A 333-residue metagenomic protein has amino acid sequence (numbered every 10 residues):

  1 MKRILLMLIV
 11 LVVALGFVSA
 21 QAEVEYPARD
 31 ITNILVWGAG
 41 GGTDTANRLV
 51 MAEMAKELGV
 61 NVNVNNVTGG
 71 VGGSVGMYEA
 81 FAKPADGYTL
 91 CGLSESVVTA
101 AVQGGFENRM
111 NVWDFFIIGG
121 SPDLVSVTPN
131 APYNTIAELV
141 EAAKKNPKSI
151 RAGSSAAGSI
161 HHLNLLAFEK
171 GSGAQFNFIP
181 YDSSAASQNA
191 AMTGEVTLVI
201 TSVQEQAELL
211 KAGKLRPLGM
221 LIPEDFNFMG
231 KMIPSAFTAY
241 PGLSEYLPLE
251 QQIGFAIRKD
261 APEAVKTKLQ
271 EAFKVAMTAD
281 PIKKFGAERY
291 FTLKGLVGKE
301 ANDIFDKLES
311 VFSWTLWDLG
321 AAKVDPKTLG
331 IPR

Functional and structural regions predicted by a protein language model:
M1-I4: Positively charged n-region of N-terminal signal peptides that target proteins for export
L8-G16: Bacterial N-terminal signal peptides
V18-A22: Sec-dependent signal peptide cleavage junction
E23-M110, S149, A174-T197, S202 (+3 more regions): N-terminal (or domain-start) structured segment
A28-D30, A264-R333: An extracytoplasmic/periplasmic, membrane-proximal ligand-sensing/linker region
I31, M54-K56, E79-T89, A101-A186 (+1 more regions): Hinge/capping helix and adjacent helix->loop/strand transition within the periplasmic-binding protein
S149, G153-P234: Ligand-binding pocket segment of bilobal, Venus flytrap-like solute-binding proteins
Q206-M277, D325-R333: C-terminal lobe and pocket-closing loops of periplasmic/extracytoplasmic Venus-flytrap solute-binding proteins
